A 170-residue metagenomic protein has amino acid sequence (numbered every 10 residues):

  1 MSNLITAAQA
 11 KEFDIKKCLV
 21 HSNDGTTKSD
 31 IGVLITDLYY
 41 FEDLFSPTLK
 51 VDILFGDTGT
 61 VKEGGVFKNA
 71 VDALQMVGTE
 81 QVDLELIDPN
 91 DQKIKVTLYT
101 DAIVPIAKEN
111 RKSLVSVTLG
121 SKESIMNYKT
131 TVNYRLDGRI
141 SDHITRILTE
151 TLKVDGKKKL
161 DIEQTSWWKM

Functional and structural regions predicted by a protein language model:
M1-T131: Assembly/oligomerization scaffold segments
R111-M170: Charged- and aromatic-enriched interaction segments used to assemble and dock large macromolecular complexes
